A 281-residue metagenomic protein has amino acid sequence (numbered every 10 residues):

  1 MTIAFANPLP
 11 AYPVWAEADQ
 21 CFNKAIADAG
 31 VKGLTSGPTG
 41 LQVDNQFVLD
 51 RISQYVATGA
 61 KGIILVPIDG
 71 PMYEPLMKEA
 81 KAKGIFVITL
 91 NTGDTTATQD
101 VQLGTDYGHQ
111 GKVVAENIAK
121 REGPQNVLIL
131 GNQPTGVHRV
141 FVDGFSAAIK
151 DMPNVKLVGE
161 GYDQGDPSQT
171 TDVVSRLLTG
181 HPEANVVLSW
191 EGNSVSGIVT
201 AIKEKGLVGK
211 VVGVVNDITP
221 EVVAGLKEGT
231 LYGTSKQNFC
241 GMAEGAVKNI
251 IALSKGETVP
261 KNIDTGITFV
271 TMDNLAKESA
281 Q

Functional and structural regions predicted by a protein language model:
M1-Q281: A residue-level marker of the well-folded mature domains of exported/periplasmic proteins
